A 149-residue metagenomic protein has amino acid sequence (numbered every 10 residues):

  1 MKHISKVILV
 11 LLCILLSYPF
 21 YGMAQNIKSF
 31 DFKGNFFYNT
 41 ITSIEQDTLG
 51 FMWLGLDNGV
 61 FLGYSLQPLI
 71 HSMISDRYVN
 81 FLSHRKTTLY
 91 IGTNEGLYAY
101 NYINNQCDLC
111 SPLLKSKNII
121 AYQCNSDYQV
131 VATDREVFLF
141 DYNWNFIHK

Functional and structural regions predicted by a protein language model:
M1-K149: Carboxylate-rich, polar loop motifs that coordinate divalent cations or form catalytic acidic clusters
